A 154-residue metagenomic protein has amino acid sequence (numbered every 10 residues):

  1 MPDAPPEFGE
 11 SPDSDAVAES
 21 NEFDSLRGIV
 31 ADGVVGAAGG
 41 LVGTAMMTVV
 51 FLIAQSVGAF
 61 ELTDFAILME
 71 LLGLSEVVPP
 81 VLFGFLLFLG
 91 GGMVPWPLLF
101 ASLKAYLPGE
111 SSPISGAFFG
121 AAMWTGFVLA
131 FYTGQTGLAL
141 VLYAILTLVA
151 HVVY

Functional and structural regions predicted by a protein language model:
M1-G43: Haloarchaeal acidic low-complexity proteome signature biased toward cell-envelope/secretome components but also
D3, Y132-Y154: Alpha-helical transmembrane segments of multi-pass integral membrane proteins, characterized by long hydrophobic
G33-L41, L82-L86, P113-F118, I145-V149: Hydrophobic alpha-helical transmembrane segments
G40, T44-L52, L89-P97, A101 (+1 more regions): Transmembrane alpha-helical segments of multi-pass membrane transport proteins and ion-pumping complexes
Q55-V78: Membrane-interface interhelical connector segments
L71-G91: Interfacial helix-start motif at the membrane-water boundary
S102-A122: Internal alpha-helical transmembrane segments of multi-pass membrane proteins
A121-A130, V152: Mid-bilayer segments of alpha-helical transmembrane spans in multi-pass integral membrane proteins that mediate
